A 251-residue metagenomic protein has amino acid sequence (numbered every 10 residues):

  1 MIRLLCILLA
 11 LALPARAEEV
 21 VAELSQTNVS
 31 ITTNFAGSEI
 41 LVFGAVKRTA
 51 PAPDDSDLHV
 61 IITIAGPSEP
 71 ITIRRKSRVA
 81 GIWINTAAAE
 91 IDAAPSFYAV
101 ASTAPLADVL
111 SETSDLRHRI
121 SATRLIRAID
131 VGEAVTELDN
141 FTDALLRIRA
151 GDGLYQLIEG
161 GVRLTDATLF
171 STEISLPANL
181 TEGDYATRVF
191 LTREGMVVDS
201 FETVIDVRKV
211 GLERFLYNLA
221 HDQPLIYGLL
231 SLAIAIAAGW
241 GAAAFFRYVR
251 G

Functional and structural regions predicted by a protein language model:
M1-L8: Sec-dependent signal peptide recognition, specifically the positively charged N-region followed immediately by
L13-A17: Sec/Tat signal peptide C-region and signal peptidase I cleavage site
E18-N34: N-terminal edge beta-strand
V46-T49: Short solvent-exposed capping/turn motifs at the termini of beta-strands
R78-T181: Membrane-proximal low-complexity regions enriched in glycine and acidic/polar residues
S175, V198-L229: Short, aromatic-rich amphipathic segments at membrane interfaces that lie adjacent to a transmembrane helix or signal
N179-K209: Extended, hydrophilic extramembrane loops/domains of integral membrane proteins
L225-G251: Juxtamembrane interface at the cytosolic side of transmembrane helices
